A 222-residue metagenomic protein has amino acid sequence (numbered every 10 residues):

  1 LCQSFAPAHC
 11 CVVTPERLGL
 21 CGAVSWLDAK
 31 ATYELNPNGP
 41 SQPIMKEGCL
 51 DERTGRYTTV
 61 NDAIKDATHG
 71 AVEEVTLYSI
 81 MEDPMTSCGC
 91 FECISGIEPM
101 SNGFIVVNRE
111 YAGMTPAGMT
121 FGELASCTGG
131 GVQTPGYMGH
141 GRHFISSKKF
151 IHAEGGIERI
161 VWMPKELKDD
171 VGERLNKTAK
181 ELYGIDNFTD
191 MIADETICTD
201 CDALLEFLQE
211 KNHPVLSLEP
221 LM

Functional and structural regions predicted by a protein language model:
L1-M222: Cysteine-centered metal-binding/redox modules
